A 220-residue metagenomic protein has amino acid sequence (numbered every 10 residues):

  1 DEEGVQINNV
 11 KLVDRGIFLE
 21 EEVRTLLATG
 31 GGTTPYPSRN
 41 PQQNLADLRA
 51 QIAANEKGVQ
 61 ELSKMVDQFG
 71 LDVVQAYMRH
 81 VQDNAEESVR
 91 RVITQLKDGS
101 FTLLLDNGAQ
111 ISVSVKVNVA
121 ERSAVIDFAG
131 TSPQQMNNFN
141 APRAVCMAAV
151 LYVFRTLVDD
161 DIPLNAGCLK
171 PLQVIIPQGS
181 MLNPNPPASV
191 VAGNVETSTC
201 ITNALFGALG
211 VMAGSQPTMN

Functional and structural regions predicted by a protein language model:
D1-S123, A129-N220: Glycine/proline-enriched, intrinsically flexible loops and inter-domain linkers
